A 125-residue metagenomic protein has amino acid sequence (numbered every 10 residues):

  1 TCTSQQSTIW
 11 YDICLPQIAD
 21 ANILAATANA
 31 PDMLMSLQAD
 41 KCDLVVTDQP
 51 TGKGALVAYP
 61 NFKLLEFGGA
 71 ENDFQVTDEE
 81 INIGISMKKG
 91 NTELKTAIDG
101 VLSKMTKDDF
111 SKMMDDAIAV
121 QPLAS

Functional and structural regions predicted by a protein language model:
T1-S125: Proline/Glycine/Serine-rich low-complexity intrinsically disordered segments that serve as flexible stalks/linkers
